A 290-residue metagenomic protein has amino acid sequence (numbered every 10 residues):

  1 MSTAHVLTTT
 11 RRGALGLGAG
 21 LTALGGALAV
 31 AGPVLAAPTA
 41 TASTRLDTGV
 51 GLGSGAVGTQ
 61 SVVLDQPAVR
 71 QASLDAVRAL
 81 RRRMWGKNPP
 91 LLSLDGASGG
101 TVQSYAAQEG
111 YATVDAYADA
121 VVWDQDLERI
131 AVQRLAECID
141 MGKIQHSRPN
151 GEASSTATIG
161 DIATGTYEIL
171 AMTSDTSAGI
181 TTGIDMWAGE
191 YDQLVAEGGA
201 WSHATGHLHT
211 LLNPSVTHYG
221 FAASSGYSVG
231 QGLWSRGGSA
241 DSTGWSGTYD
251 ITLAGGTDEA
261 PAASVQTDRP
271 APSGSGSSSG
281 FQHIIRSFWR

Functional and structural regions predicted by a protein language model:
M1-T9, L17-A37: N-terminal secretory signal peptides
T3-H5, Y117-D119, G199: Residues marking the start of alpha-helices
L7, Q66, R70, A200: Aromatic-acidic/polar surface patches that form glycan- and anion
A36-A56, Q60, W245-R290: Composition-driven, intrinsically disordered low-complexity tracts enriched in small residues
L46-I159, L208, P214-Y219, S224: Short, well-ordered surface patches within globular domains
Q133-K143, P149-P261: A well-ordered secondary-structure block
